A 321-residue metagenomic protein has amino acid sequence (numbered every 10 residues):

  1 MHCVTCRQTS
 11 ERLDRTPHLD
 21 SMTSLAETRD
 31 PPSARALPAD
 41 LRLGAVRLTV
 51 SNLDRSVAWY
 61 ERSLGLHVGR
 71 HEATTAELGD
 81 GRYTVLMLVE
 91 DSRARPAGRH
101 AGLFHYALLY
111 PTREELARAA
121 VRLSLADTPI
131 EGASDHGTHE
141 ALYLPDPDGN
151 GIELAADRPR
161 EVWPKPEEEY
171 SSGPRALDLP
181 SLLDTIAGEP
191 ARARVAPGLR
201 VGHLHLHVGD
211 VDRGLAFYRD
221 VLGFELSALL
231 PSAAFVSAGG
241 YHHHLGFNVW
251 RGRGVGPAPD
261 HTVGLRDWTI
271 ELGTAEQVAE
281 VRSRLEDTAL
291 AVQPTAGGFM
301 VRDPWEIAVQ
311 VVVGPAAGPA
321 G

Functional and structural regions predicted by a protein language model:
C3-C6: Cysteine-centered motifs
P17, A36-D40, G44-V89, L206-N248: Core segments of cupin and vicinal oxygen chelate
S21-D54, H105-L108, E161-D212, L265-W268 (+1 more regions): N-terminal beta-strand motif that seeds the catalytic metal site of vicinal oxygen chelate
S24-A26, D40-D54, A107-G151, V208-L215 (+2 more regions): Vicinal oxygen chelate
G69, I152, S227, V309-Q310: Generic structural signal for well-ordered beta-strand positions
L88-S92, A97-Y110: A broadly used, surface-exposed interaction patch
E90, E153-R160, V311-G318: Short beta->alpha transition motifs characteristic of CBS
